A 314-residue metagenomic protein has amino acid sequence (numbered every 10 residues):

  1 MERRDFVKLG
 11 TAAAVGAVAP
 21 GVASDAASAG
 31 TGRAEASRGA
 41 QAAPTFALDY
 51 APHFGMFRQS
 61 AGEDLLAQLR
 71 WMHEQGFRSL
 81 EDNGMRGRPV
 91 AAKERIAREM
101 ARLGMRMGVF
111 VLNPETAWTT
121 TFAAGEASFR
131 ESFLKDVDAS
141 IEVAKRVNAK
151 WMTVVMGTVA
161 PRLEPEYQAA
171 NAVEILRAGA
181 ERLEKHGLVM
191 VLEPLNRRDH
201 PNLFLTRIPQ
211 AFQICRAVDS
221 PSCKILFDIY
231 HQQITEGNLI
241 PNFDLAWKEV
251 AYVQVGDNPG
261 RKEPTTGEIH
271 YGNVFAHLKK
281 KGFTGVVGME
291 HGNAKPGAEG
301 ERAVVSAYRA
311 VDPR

Functional and structural regions predicted by a protein language model:
M1-H73, L205-F227, H231-R314: Histidine-acidic metal/acid-base catalytic patches
D5-G16, G21, Q41-P44, R102-L103 (+1 more regions): Active-site acidic/histidine proton-transfer and metal-coordination neighborhood in alpha/beta enzyme cores
A43-G55, N113-F122, M156-V159: N-terminal small/glycine-rich loop or linker at the start of catalytic domains across soluble metabolic enzymes
W71-V90, V111, E115-T116: N-terminal substrate-binding region of glycoside hydrolase catalytic domains
R78, R106, K150, A251 (+1 more regions): Short acidic/polar active-site loop segments enriched in Thr and Asp
E81-A101, M156-A160: Glycine-rich, proline-tolerant flexible connector loops at the mouths of alpha/beta enzymes
I96-E126: Mid-chain, structured segments of secreted extracytoplasmic proteins
